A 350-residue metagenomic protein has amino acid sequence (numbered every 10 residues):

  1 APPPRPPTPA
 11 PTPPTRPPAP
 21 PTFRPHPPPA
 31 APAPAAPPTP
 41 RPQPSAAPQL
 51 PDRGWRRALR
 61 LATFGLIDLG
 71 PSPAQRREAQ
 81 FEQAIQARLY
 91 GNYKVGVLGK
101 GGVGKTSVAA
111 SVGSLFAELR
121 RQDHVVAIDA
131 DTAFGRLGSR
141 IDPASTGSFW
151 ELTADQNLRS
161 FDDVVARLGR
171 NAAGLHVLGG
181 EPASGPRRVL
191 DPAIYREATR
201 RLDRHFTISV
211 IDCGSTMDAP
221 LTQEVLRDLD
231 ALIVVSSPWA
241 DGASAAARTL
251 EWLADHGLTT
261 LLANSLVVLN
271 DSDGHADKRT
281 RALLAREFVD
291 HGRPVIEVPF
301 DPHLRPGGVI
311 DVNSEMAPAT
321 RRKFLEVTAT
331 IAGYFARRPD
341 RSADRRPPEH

Functional and structural regions predicted by a protein language model:
R24-G96: Extreme N-terminal, non-catalytic leader segments that precede Walker-type/kinase nucleotide-binding cores
R77-A79, G91-D131, G138-S139, L202: Walker A/P-loop phosphate-binding motif and the immediately C-terminal alpha-helix
L119-H176: Phosphate-binding loop that captures ATP/GTP phosphates
R170-A172, H176-P220: Phosphate-binding/switch loop-helix module in NTP-utilizing enzymes
D203-T207, P220-A240: Inter-motif core of Ras-like GTPase G domains
A246-N264: Conserved C-terminal guanine-recognition region of P-loop GTPase G domains, centered on the G4
D271-A317: Beta-strand-loop-alpha "switch" segments that mediate conformational coupling across diverse proteins
P306-H350: NTP-binding/hydrolysis catalytic cores, primarily Walker-type P-loop NTPases
